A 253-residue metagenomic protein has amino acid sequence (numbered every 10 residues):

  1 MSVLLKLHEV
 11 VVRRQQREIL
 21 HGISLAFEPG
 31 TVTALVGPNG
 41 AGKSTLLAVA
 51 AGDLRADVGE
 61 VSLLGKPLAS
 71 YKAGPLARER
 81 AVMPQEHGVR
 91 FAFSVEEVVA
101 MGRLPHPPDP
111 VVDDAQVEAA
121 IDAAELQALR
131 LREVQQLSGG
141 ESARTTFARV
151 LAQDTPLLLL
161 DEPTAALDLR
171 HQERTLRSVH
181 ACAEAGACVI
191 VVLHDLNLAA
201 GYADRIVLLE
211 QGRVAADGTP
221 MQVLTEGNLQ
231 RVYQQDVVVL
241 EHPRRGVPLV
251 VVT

Functional and structural regions predicted by a protein language model:
L5, L20-G22: Conserved structural motif at the start of ABC-family nucleotide-binding domains
V36-P38: The feature captures the beta-strand-to-loop junction immediately N-terminal to the Walker
A51: Helix-to-loop junction immediately C-terminal to a conserved catalytic motif
G59-P67, L76: Conserved ABC transporter NBD signature motif
V112-L129, D154: Conserved ABC ATPase "signature" region
L158-E162: Catalytic Walker B motif of ABC-type/P-loop ATPase nucleotide-binding domains
